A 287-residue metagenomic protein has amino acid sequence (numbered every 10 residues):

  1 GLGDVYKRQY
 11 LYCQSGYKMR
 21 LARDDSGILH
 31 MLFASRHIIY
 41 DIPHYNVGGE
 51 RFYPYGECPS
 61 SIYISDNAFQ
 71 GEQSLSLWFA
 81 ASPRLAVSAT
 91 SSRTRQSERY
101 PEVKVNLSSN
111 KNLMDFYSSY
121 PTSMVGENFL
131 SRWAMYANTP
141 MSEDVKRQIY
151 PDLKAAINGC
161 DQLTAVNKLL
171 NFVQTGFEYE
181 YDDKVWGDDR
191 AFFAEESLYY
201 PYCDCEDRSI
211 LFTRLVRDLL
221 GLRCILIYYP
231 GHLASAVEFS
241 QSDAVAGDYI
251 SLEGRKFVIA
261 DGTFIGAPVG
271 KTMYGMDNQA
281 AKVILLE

Functional and structural regions predicted by a protein language model:
L2-Y6: Short, small-residue-biased leader/transition segments that mark boundaries at the very start of proteins
K7-K154: Extended, non-transmembrane interaction/recognition domains
Y10, T164-K168, F172, D204-L211 (+1 more regions): Extracytoplasmic/secreted proteins, especially bacterial periplasmic and envelope-associated proteins
L11, S15-M19, L153, I157-D161 (+4 more regions): Sec/Tat-exported extracytoplasmic proteins
L21-V47, N158-C160, D207-E287: Hydrophobic/aromatic-rich core segments of domains that either
M135-Y199, T263: Secondary-structure boundary elements
